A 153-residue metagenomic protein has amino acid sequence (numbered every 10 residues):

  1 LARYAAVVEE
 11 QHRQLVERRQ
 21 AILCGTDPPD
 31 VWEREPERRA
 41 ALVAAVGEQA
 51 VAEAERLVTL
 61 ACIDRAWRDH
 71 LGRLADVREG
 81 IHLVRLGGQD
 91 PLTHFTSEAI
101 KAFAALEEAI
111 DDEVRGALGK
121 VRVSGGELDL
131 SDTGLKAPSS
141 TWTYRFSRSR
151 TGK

Functional and structural regions predicted by a protein language model:
L1-K153: Extended, charged helical/alpha-beta scaffold domains that provide interaction surfaces
